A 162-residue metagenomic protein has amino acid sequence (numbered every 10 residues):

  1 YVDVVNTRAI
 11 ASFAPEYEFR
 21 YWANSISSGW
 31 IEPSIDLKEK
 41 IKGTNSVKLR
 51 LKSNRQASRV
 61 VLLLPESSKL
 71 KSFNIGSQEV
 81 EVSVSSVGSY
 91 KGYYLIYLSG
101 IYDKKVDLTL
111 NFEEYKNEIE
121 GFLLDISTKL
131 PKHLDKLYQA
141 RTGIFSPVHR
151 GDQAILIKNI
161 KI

Functional and structural regions predicted by a protein language model:
Y1-I162: Extracytosolic and intramembrane catalytic regions of membrane-associated proteins in envelope/secretory systems
